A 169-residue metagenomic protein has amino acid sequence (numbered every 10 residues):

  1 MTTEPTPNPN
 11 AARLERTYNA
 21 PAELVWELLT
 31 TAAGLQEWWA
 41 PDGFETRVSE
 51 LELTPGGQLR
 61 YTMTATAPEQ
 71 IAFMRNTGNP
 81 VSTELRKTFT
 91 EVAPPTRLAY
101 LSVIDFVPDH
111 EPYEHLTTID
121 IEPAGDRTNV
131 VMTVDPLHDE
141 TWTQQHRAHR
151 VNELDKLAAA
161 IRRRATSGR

Functional and structural regions predicted by a protein language model:
M1-T46, E50: Hydrophobic ligand-binding cavity/cleft-lining segments
T6-N8, L53, G78-T83, D109-Y113 (+1 more regions): A generic structural micro-feature
P9-E15, A22, F44-T46, Q58 (+4 more regions): Intrinsic-disorder/low-complexity, polar/charged segments enriched in Ser/Thr/Lys/Arg/Asp/Glu/Gln
A22-E23, L51-G56, T90-R97, D120-N129 (+1 more regions): A short, structured loop/turn motif at beta-sheet edges
V25, L35, L59-Y61, F89 (+4 more regions): Hydrophobic pocket/interface hotspot
R47-V103: Glycine-rich portal/gate segments that line the openings of hydrophobic small-molecule binding cavities
E91, A99-V151: Beta-strand/loop substructures that line and gate deep hydrophobic ligand-binding cavities in soluble
A159-R169: Short, highly charged C-terminal tails/helix-capping segments
